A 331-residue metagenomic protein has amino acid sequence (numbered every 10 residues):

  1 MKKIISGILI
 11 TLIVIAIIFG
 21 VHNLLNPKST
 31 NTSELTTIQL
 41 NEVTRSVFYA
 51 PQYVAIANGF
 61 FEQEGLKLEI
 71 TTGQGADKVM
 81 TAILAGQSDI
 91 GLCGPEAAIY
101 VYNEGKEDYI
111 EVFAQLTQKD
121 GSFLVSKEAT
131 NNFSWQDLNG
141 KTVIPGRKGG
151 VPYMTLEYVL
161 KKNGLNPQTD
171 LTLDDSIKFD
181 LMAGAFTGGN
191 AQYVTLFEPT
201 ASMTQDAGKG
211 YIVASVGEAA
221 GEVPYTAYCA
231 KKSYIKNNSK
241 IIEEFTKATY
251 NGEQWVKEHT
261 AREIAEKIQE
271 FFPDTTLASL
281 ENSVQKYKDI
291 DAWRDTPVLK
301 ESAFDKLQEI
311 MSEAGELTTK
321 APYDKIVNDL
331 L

Functional and structural regions predicted by a protein language model:
M1-T37: Short, low-complexity disordered leader/linker segments with a strong preference for bacterial N-terminal type II
V21, E64, E111, I264-E266 (+2 more regions): Short, hydrophobic secondary-structure boundary micro-motifs
T32-Q168, T172-S176, A185, Q192-E198 (+3 more regions): Short, glycine-/small- and polar/acidic-enriched structural segments that line small-molecule recognition paths
S46, G73-D77, L92, G146-V151 (+5 more regions): Soluble non-cytosolic domains of exported or imported proteins
Y53, I99, E157, S202 (+3 more regions): Predominant activation on well-ordered alpha-helical scaffold segments within soluble catalytic domains
A97, K106, K178-F271: Pocket-lining segment of extracytoplasmic ligand-binding domains
K236-T318: Secondary-structure end/capping motifs
T319-L331: Hinge/cleft segment of the Venus flytrap/periplasmic-binding protein
